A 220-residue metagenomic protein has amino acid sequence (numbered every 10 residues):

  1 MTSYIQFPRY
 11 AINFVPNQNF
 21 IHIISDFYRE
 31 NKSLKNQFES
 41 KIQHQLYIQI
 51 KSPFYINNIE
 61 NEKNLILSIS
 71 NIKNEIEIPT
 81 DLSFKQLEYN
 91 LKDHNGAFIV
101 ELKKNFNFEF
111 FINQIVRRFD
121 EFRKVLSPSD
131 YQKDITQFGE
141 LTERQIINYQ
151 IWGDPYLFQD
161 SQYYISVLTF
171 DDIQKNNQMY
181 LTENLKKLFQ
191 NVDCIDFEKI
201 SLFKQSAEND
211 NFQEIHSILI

Functional and structural regions predicted by a protein language model:
M1-D93, L102-K199, A207-I220: Basic, often amphipathic N-terminal segments
F98: Short aromatic-glycine-enriched beta-strand elements
